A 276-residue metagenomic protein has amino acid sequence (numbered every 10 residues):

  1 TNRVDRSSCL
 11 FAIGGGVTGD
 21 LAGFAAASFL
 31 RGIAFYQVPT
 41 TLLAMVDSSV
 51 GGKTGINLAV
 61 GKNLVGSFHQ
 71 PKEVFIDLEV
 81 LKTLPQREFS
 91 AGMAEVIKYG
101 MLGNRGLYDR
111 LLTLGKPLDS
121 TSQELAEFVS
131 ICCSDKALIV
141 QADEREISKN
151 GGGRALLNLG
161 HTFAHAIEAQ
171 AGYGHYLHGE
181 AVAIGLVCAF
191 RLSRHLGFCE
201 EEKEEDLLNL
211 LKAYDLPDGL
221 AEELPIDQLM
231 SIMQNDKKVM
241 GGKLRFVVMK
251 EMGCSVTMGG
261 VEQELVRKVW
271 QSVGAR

Functional and structural regions predicted by a protein language model:
T1-Y36, A142: N-terminal small/polar loop signature for handling phosphorylated ligands or for N-terminal nucleophile
N2-D5, S28-F29, N57-L58, V65-H69 (+3 more regions): Solvent-exposed alpha-helices and their adjacent loops that cap or buttress functional pockets in soluble metabolic
V4, E73, E79-Q86, A94-G106 (+9 more regions): Generic secondary-structure signature for well-ordered alpha-helical cores
I13-G15, P39, L177-E180: Active-site nucleophile and cofactor-binding loops and adjacent substrate-binding regions of central metabolic enzymes
G23-P117: A glycine/threonine-rich phosphate-anchoring loop and its flanking beta-alpha core in nucleotide/phosphate-binding
A94-I97, F198-R276: C-terminal charged capping/lid subdomain of soluble metabolic enzymes
L114-I226: Active-site segments that bind and position negatively charged phosphate/pyrophosphate groups
